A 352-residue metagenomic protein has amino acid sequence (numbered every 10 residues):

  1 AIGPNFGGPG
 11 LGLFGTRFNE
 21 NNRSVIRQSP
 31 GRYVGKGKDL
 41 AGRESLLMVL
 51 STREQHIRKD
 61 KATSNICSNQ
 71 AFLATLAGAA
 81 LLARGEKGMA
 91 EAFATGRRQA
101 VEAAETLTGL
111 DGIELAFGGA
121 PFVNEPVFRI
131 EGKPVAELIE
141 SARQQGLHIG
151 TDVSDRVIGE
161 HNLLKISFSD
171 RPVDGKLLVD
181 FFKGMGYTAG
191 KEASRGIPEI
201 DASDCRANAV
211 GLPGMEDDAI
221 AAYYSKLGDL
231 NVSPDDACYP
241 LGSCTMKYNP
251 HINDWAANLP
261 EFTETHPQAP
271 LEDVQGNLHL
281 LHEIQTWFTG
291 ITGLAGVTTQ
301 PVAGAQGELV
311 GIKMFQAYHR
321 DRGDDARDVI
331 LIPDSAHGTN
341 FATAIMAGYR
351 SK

Functional and structural regions predicted by a protein language model:
A1-V49, G112, P134-E140, G276 (+1 more regions): Conserved PLP-enzyme active-site core in the AAT-like
I2-D111, L115-G119, V123: Active-site C-terminal subdomain of aminotransferase-like
P30-E54, T95-A100, G112, G118-V127 (+5 more regions): A glycine-rich phosphate-binding loop feature that marks nucleotide/adenosyl-phosphate handling sites
A83-G88, F117-F122, L259-E272, G290 (+1 more regions): Gly-rich Lys/Arg/Thr-decorated short loops/hinges at beta-loop-alpha junctions or inter-strand turns that position
G85-S169, L177, G228: Conserved C-terminal alpha-helix-loop-beta "cap" of PLP-dependent enzymes that closes/shapes the active-site mouth
E137, S141-Q144, D155-W287: PLP-dependent enzyme catalytic core of the Aspartate aminotransferase-like
T286-K313: Short loop-beta-helix segment that forms the pyridoxal 5′-phosphate
